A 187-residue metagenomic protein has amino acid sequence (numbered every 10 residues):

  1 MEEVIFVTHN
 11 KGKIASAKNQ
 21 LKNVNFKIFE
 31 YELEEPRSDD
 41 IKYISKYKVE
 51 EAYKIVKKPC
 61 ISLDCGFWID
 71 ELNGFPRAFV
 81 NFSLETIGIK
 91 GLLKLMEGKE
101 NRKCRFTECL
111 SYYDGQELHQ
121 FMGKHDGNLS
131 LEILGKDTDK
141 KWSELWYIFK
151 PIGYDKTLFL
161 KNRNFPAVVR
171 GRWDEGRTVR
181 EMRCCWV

Functional and structural regions predicted by a protein language model:
E2-I5, G12-V187: Anionic-ligand binding patches
